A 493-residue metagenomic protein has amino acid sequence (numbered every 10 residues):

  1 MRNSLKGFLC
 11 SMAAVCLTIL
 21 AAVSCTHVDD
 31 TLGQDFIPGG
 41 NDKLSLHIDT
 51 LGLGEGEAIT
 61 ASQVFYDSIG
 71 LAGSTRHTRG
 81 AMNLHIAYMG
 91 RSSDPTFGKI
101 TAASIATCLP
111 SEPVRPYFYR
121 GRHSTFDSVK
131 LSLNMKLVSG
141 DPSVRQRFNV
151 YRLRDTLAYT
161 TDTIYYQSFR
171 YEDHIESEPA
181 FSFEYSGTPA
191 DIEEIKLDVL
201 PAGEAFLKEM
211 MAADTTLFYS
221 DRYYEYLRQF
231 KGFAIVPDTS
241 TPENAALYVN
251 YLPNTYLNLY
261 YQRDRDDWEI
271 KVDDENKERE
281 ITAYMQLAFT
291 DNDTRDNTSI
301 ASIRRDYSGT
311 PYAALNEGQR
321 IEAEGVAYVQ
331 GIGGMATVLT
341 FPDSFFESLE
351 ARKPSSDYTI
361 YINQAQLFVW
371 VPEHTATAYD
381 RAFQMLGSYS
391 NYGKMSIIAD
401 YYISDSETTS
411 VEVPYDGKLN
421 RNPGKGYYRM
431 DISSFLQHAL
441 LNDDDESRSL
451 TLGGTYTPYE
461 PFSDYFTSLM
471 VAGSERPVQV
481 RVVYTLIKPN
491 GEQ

Functional and structural regions predicted by a protein language model:
R2-V15, I19-Q493: Secreted, disulfide-rich extracellular signaling modules
